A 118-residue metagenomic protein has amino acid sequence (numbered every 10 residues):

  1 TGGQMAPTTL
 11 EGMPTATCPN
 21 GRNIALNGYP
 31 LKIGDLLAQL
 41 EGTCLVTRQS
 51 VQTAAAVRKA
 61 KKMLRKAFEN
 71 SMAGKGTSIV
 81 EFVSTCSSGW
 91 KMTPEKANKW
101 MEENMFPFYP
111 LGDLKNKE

Functional and structural regions predicted by a protein language model:
G2-E118: Glycine-rich ThDP/TPP pyrophosphate-binding loop and its adjacent helix/strand module within ThDP-dependent enzymes
